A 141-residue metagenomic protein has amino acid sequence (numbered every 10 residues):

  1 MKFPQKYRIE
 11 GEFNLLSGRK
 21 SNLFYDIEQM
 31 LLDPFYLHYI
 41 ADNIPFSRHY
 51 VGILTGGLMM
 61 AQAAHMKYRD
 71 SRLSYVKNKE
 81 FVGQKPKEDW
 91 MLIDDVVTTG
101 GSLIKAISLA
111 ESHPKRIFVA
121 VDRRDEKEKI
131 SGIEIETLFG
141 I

Functional and structural regions predicted by a protein language model:
M1-I141: PRPP-associated nucleotide enzymes
